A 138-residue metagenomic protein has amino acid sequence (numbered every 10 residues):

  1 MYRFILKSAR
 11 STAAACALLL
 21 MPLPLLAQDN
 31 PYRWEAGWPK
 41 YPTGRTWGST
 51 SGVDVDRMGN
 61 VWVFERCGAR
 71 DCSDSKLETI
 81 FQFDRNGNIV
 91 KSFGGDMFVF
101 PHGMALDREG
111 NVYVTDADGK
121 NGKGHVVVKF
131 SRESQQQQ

Functional and structural regions predicted by a protein language model:
M1-C16: Bacterial N-terminal signal peptides that target proteins for export
T12-A15, L19, W34-E35, R85: Generic alpha-helix detector with strongest preference for long hydrophobic helices that associate with membranes
A27-Q138: Eukaryotic scaffold repeat domains enriched in small/polar residues
